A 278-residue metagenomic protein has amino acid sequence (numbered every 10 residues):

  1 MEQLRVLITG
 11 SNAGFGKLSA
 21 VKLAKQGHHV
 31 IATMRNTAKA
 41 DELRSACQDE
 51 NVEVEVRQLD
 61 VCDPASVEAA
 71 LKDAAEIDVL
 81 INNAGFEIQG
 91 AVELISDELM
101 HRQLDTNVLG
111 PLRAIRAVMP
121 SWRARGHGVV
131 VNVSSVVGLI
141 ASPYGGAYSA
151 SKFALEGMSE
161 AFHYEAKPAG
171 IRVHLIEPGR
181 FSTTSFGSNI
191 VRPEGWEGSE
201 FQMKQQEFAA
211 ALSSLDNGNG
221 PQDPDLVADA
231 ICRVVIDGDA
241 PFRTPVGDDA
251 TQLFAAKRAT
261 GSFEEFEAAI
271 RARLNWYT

Functional and structural regions predicted by a protein language model:
N12-A13: Conserved glycine-rich cofactor-binding loop
Q58-A69, D97-E98: The beta1-alpha1 cofactor-binding region of Rossmann-like NAD(H)/NADP(H)-dependent oxidoreductases
A91-V92, L99-H101: Substrate-binding pocket helix/loop in short-chain dehydrogenase/reductase
I115, S151: Active-site helix of classical SDR
S135: Residue(s) in the substrate-gating loop at a strand-loop-helix junction that position the organic substrate next
I140, A161-R172: Active-site-adjacent segment of SDR/Rossmann-fold oxidoreductases
P168-P241: SDR active-site lid
